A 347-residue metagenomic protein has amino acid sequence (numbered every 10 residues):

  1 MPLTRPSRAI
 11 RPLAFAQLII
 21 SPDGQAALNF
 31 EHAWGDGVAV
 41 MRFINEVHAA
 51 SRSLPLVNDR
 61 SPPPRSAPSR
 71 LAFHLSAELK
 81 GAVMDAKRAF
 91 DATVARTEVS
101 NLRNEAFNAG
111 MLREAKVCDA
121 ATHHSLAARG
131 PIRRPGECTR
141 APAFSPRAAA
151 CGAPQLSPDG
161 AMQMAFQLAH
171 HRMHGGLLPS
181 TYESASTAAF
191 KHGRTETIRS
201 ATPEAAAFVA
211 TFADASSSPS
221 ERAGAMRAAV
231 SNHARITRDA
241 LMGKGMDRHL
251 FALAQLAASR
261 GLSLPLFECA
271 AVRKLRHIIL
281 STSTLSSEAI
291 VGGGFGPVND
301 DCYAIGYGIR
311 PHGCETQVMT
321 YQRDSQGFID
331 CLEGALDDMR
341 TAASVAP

Functional and structural regions predicted by a protein language model:
M1-H124, A128-R129, R133-P347: Acyl-CoA-dependent O-acyltransferases
